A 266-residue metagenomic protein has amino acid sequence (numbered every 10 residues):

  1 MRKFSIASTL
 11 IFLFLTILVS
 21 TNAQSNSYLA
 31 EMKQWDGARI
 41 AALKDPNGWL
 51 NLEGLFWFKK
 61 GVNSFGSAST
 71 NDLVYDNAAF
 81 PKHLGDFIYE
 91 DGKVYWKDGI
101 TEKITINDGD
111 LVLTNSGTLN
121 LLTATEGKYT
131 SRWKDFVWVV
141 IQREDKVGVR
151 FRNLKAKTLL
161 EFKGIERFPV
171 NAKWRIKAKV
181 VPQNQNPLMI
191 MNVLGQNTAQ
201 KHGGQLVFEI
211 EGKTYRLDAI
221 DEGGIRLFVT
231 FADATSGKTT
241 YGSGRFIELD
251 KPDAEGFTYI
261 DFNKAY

Functional and structural regions predicted by a protein language model:
M1-I6: Positively charged n-region of N-terminal signal peptides that target proteins for export
S8-L18: Bacterial N-terminal signal peptides
T21-S25: Boundary at the C-terminal end of the N-terminal hydrophobic targeting segment
L52, W57-E126: Forkhead-associated
T118-N120, W138, Q205, R245-K251: Beta-strand-rich interaction surfaces with strong enrichment in secreted/lumenal proteins
R132-T198: Surface-exposed beta-loop interaction hotspot
I176-T235, Y241: Flexible, glycine-rich surface segments
T239-N263: C-terminal soluble interaction/assembly domains
